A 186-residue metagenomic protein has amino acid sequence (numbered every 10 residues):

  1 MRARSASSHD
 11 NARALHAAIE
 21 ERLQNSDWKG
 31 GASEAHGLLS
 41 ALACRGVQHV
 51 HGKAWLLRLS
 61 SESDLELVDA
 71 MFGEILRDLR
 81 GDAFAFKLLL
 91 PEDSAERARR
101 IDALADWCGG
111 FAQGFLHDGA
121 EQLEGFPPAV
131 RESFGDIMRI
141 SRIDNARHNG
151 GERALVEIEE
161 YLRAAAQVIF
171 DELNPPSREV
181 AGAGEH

Functional and structural regions predicted by a protein language model:
M1-H186: Domain-length accessory/inserted modules outside core catalytic folds
